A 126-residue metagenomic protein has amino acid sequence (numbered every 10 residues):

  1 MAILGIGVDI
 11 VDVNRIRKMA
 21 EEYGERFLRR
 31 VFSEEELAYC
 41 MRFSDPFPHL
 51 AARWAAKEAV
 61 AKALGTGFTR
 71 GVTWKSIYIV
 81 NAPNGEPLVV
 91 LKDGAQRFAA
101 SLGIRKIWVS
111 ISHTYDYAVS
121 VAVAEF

Functional and structural regions predicted by a protein language model:
M1-F126: Core catalytic alpha/beta fold that binds nucleotide/phospho-ligands
